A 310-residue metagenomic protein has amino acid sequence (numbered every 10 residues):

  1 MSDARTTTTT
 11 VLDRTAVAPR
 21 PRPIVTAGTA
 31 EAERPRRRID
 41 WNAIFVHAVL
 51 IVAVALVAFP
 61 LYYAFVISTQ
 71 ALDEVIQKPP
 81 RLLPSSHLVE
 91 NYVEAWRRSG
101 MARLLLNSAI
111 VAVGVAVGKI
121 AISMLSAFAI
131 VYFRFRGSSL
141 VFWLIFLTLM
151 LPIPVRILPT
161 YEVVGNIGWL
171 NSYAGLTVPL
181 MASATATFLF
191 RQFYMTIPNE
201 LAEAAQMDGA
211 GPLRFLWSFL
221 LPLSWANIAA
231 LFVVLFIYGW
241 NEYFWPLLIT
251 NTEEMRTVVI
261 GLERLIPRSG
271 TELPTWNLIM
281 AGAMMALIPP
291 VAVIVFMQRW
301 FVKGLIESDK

Functional and structural regions predicted by a protein language model:
S2-I39: Short, Lys/Arg-rich, polar N-terminal cytosolic tail immediately upstream of the first transmembrane signal-anchor
N42-K310: A structural signal for multi-pass alpha-helical bundles of membrane permease subunits that mediate small-molecule
